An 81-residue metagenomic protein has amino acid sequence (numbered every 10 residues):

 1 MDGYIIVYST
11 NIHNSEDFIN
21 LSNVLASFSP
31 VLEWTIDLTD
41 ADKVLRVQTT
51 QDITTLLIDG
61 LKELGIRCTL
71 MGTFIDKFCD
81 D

Functional and structural regions predicted by a protein language model:
M1-N14: Short glycine-/aliphatic-rich beta-strand segments at the starts of folded cytosolic domains
T10, L21-G60: Amphipathic, hydrophobic secondary-structure cores in small proteins
W34-I36, G65-C79: Conserved short beta-strand edge segments in small beta-sheet-based binding/regulatory domains
Q51-D52, F78-D81: Short, low-order "capping/linker" segments at domain edges
